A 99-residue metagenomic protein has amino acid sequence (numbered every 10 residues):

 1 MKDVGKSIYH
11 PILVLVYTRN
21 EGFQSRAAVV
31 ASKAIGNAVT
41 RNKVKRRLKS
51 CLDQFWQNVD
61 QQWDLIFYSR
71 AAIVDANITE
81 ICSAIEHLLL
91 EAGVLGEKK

Functional and structural regions predicted by a protein language model:
M1-K99: Positively charged, solvent-exposed patches that mediate nucleic-acid binding
